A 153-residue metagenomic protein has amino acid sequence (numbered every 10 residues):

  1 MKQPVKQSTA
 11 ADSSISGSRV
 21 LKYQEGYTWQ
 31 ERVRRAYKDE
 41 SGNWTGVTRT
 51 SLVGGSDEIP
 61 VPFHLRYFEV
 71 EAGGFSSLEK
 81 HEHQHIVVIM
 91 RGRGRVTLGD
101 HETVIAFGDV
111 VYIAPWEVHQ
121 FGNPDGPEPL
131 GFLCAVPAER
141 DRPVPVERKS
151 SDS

Functional and structural regions predicted by a protein language model:
M1-P62, V146-S153: A short, N-terminal "cap"/entry segment at the start of jelly-roll beta-barrel domains of the cupin/DSBH fold
T48, V61-R66, H85, G92 (+2 more regions): A generic structural signal for short beta-strands and their flanking turns/coil linkers
R49-G54, R66-H81, P115: Conserved short histidine dyad/triad with adjacent acidic residue
Y67, I86, Y112, P127-V144: A short hydrophobic beta-strand segment most commonly corresponding to one strand of the jelly-roll/cupin
Y67-E71, K80-V96, A135-A138: Short, conserved beta-strand element in jelly-roll/cupin
D100-W116: Short acidic-glycine-tyrosine-enriched beta hairpin
N123-P124: Asparagine-centered strand-capping/turn motif at beta-strand->loop junctions
